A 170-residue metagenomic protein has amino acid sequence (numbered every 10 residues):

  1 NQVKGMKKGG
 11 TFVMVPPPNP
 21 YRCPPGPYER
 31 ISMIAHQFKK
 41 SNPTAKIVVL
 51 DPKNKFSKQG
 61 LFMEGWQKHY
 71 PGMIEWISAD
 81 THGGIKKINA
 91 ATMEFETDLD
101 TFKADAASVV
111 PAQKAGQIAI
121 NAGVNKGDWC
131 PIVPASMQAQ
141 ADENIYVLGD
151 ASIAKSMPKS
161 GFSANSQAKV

Functional and structural regions predicted by a protein language model:
N1-E29, M33-K40, S108: FAD-binding core/adjacent interface of flavoenzyme oxidoreductases
N1-M6, T101-S166: FAD-site-proximal beta/loop scaffold in flavoenzymes
T11, T44-V48, N144: Residues at the starts of beta-strands that form the adenosine-phosphate
P17, P52-N54, D150: Cofactor-binding loop segments of dinucleotide-utilizing enzymes, especially the Rossmann-like FAD- and NAD(P)+-binding
P25-E29, G60-L61, K159: Generic recognition of short, well-ordered alpha-helical segments
H36-D128: A Rossmann-like FAD-binding core segment of flavoenzymes
